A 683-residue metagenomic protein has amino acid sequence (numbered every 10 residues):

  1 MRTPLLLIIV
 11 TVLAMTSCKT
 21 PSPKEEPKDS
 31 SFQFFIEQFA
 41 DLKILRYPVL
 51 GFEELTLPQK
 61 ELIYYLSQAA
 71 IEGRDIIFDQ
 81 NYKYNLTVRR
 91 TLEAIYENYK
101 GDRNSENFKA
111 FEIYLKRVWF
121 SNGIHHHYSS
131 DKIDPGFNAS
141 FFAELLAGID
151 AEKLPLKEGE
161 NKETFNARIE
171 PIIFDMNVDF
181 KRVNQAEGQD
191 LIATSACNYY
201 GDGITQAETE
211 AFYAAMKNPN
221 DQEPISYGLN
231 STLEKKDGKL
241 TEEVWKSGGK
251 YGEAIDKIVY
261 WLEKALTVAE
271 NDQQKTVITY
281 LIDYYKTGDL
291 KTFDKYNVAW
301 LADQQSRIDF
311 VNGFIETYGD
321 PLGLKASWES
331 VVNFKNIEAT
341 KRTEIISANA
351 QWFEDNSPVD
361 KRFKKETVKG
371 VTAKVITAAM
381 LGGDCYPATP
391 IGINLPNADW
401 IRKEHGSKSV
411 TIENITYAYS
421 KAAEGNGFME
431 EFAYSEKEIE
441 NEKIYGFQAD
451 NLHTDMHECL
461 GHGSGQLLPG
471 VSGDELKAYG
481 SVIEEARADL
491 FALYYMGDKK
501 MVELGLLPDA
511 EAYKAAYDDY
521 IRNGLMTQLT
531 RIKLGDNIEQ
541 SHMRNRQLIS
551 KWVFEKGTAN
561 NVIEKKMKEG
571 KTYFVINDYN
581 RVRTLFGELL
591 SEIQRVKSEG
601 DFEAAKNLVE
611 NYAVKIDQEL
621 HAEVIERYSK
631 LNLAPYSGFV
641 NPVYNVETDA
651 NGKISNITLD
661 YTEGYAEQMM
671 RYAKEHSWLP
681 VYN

Functional and structural regions predicted by a protein language model:
R2-I8: Sec-dependent signal peptide recognition, specifically the positively charged N-region followed immediately by
L13-S17: C-terminal motif of bacterial Sec signal peptides marking the signal peptidase cleavage site
K19-P21: Bacterial signal peptide processing site
P27-I225, L229, L233-L240, S247-W261 (+1 more regions): N-terminal helix-rich structural modules
E37, D41-L62, K181-V482, A486 (+3 more regions): Fold-level signature of zinc-dependent metallopeptidase catalytic domains
P48, I77, L493-V596: Long, well-structured alpha-helical subdomains associated with metal-dependent extracellular/ecto-lumenal hydrolases
A339-G370, K374, W552-E626: C-terminal interaction module
D578, V582-N683: Extended, compositionally biased alpha-helical segments that mediate assembly or anchoring
